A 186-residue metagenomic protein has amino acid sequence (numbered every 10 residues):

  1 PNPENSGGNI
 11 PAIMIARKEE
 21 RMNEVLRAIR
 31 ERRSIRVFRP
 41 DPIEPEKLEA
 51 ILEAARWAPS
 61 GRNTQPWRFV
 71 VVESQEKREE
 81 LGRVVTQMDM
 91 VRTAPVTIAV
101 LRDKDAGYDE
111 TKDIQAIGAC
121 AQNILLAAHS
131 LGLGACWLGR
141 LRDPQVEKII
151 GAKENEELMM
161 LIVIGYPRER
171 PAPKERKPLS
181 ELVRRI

Functional and structural regions predicted by a protein language model:
N2-N5, N9-I186: Acidic, surface-exposed loops and disordered segments
